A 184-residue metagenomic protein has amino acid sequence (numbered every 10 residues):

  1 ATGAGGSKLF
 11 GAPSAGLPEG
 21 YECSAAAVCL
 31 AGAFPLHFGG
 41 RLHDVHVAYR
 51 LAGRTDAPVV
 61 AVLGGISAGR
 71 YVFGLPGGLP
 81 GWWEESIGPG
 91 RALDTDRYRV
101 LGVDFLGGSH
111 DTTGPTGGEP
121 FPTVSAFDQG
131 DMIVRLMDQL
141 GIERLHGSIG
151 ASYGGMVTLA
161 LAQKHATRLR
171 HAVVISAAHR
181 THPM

Functional and structural regions predicted by a protein language model:
T2-M184: Ligand-binding pocket scaffold of soluble enzyme catalytic domains
